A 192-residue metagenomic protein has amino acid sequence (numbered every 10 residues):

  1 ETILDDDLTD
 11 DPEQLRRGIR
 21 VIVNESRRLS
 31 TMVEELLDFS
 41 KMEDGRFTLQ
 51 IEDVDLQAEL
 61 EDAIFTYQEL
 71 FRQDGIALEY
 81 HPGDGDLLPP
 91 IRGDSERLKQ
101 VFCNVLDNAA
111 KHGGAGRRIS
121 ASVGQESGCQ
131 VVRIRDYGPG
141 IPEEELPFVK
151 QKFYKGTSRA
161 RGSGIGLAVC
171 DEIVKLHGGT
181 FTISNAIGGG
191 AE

Functional and structural regions predicted by a protein language model:
N24-L29: Short alpha-helical segment of the dimerization/phosphotransfer core of two-component systems
D44-L49, P90-G93: Conserved micro-motifs of the catalytic ATP-binding
Q50-Q68: A conserved beta-strand-to-alpha-helix junction within the catalytic ATP-binding
L70-H81: Short conserved segments within the C-terminal catalytic ATPase subdomain
I141-F153: Short conserved segment of the HATPase_c
G166, C170: Short alpha-helical Gxxx[C/S/T] motif in the catalytic ATP-binding
G178-S184: Glycine-rich ATP-binding loops of the HATPase_c
